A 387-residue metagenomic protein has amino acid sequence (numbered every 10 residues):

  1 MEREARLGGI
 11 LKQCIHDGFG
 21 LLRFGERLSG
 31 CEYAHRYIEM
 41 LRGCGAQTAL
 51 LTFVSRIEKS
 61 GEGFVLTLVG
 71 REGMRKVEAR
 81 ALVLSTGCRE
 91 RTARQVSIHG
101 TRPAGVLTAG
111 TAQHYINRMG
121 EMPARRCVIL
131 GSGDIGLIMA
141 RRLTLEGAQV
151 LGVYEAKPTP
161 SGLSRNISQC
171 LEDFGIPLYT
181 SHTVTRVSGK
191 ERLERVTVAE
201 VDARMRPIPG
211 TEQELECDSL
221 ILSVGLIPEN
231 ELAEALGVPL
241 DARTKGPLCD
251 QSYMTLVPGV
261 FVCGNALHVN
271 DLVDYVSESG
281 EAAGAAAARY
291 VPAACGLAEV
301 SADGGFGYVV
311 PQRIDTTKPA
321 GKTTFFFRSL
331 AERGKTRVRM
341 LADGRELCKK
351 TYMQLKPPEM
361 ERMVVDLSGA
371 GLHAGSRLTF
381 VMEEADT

Functional and structural regions predicted by a protein language model:
M1-M40, H114, P123-Q169, A242: Beta1-alpha1 glycine-rich phosphate/pyrophosphate-binding loop at the start of Rossmann-like nucleotide-binding domains
H35-R126, D202-G210, I221, L248-C249: FAD-binding core/adjacent interface of flavoenzyme oxidoreductases
L41-L68, T144-E231, G321-Q354: A Rossmann-like FAD-binding core segment of flavoenzymes
L84, V106-I116, S219-N270: FAD-site-proximal beta/loop scaffold in flavoenzymes
C263-P311: A conserved FAD-binding loop/helix module that cradles the flavin
C295-R333: Surface beta-strand/loop "capping" patches
F326, P358-A370: Exposed aromatic-hydrophobic patches
R337-M340, L367-T387: Short, aromatic- and glycine-rich surface loops/edge beta-strands on solvent-exposed regions
